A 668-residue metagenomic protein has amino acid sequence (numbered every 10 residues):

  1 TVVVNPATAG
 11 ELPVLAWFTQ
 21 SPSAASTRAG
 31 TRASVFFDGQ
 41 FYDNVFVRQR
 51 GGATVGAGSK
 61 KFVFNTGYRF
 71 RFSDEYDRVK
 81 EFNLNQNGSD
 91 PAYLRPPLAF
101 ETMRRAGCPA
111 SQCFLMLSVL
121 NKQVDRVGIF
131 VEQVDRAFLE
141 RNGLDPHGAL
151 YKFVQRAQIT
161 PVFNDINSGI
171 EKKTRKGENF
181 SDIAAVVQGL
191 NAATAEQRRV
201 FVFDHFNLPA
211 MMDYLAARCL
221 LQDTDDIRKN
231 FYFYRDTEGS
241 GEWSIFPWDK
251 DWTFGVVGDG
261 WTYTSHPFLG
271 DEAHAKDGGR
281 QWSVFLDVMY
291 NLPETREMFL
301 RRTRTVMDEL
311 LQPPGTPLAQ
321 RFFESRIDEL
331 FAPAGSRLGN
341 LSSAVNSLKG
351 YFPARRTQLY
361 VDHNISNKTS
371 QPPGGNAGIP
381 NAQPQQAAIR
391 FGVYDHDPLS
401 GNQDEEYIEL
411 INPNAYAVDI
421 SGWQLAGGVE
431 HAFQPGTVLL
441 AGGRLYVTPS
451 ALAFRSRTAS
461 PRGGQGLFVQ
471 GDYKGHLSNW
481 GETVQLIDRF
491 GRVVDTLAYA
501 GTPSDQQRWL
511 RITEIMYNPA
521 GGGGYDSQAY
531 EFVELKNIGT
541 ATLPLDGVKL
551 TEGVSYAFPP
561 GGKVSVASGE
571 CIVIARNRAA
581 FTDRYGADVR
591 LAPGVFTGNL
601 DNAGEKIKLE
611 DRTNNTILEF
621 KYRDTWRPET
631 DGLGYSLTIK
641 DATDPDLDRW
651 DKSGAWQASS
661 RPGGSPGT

Functional and structural regions predicted by a protein language model:
T1-A387, R492: Phosphate/dinucleotide-binding and metal-coordinating scaffold of catalytic cores in nucleotide-dependent enzymes
Q371-T668: Activation on beta-sandwich/Ig-like modules and their edge loops
